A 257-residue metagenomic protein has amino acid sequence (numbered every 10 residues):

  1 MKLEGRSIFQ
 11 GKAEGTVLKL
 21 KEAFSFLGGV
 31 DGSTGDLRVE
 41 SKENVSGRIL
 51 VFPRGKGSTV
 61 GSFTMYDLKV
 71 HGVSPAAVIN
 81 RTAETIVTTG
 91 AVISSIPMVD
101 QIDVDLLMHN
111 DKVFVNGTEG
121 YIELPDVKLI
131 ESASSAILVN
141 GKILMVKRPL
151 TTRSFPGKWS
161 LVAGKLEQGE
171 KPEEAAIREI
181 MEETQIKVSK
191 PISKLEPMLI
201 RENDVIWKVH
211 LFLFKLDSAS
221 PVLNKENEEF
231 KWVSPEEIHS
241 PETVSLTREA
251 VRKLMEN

Functional and structural regions predicted by a protein language model:
K2-F9, A13-Y121: Feature captures the catalytic cores and cofactor-binding loops of soluble hydro-lyases/lyases that act on carboxylate
D126-L144, V162-K165: Conserved N-terminal beta-strand and adjoining loop/helix that marks the start of the Nudix/MutT-like hydrolase domain
G141, P197-S220, K231: Active-site-adjacent beta-strand/loop module that shapes the phosphate/pyrophosphate-binding cleft
T152-G157: A conserved beta-turn-beta hairpin within the catalytic core of GNAT-like acetyltransferases that forms part
L161-K194, S234: The catalytic Nudix box helix
L213, V222-L254: NUDIX/MutT-family hydrolases
